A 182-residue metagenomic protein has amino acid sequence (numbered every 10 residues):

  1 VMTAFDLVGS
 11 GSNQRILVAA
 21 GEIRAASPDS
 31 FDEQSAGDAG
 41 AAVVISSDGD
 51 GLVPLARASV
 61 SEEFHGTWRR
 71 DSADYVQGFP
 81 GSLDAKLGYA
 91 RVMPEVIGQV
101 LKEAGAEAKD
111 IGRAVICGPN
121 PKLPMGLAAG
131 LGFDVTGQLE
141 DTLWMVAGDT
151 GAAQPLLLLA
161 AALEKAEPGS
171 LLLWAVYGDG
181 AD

Functional and structural regions predicted by a protein language model:
V1-S12, D32-S35, G112-D182: Claisen-condensing/thiolase-fold acyl-transfer catalytic domains that form or cleave C-C bonds in fatty acid
D6-A19, I23-A25, V43-G49, G98 (+3 more regions): Structural alpha/beta core scaffold segments of enzyme domains
Q14-R15, E63, T67-D74, A129-G130 (+1 more regions): Membrane-targeting and insertion segments and their boundary/processing signals
R15, G40, A85, Y89-V96 (+2 more regions): General structural feature for long, well-ordered alpha-helical segments within catalytic domains of soluble enzymes
V18, V53-A56, I116, L139-E140: General beta-strand structural signal in soluble alpha/beta enzymes
R24, P28-P94, G98, Y177-D182: Condensing-enzyme catalytic core mediating Claisen C-C bond formation in acyl metabolism
L83, L101, M145: Short, flexible active-site loop motifs that bind/organize anionic cofactors or intermediates
P94-G112, L131: Phosphate/pyrophosphate-binding loops at sites that engage ATP/ADP/AMP, CoA/4′-phosphopantetheine, polyphosphate
